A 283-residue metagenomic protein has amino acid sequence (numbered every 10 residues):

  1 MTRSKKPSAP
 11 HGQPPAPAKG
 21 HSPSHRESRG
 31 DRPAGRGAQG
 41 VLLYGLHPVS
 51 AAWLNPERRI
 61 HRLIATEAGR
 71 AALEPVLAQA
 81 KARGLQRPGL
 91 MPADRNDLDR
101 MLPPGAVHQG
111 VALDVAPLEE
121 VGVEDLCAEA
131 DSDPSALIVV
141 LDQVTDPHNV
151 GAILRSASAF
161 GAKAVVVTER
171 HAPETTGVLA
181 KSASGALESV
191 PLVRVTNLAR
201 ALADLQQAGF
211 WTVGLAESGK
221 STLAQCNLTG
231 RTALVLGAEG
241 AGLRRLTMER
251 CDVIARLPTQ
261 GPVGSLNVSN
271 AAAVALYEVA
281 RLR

Functional and structural regions predicted by a protein language model:
M1-A128: N-terminal positively charged helical leader segments and presequences
A34-G35, A51, V144, A152-S156 (+2 more regions): Hydrophobic, well-ordered secondary-structure scaffolds
S50, N55, A159, A180-A186 (+1 more regions): Structured adenosyl-cofactor binding patch, chiefly the S-adenosyl-L-methionine
A65, L85, E124, A128-S221: RNA substrate-binding interface of SAM-dependent RNA methyltransferases
A68, R170-H171, E239-A241, T259-V263: Short, acidic/turn-prone active-site loops that include or flank metal/cofactor- and phosphate-binding residues
A162, E217, Q225, T259 (+1 more regions): Short, conserved catalytic or interaction motifs in soluble domains
